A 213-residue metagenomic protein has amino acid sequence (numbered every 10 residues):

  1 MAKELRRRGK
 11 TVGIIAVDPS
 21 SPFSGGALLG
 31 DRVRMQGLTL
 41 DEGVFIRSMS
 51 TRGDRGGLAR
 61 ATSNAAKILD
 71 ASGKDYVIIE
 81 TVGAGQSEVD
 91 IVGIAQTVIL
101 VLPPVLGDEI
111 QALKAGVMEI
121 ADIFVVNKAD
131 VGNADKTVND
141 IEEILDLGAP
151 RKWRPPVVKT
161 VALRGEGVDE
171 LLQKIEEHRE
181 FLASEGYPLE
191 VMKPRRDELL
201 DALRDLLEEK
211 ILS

Functional and structural regions predicted by a protein language model:
K3-S87, I94-V101, E109: Nucleotide-state-sensitive switch-loop elements of NTP-binding domains
E4, S48, N64-I68, D90 (+5 more regions): Alpha-helical scaffold segments in soluble metabolic enzymes
G56-S63, D135, G165, K193 (+2 more regions): Electropositive phosphate-/nucleotide-binding environments in soluble metabolic enzymes
I68-S72, T81-V126, V131-D140, I144: Conserved P-loop NTPase nucleotide-binding/switch module
I120-E185: Canonical P-loop GTPase G-domain recognition
K159, E170-S213: Long, well-ordered amphipathic alpha-helical subdomains in the mid-to-C-terminal portions of large enzyme subunits
